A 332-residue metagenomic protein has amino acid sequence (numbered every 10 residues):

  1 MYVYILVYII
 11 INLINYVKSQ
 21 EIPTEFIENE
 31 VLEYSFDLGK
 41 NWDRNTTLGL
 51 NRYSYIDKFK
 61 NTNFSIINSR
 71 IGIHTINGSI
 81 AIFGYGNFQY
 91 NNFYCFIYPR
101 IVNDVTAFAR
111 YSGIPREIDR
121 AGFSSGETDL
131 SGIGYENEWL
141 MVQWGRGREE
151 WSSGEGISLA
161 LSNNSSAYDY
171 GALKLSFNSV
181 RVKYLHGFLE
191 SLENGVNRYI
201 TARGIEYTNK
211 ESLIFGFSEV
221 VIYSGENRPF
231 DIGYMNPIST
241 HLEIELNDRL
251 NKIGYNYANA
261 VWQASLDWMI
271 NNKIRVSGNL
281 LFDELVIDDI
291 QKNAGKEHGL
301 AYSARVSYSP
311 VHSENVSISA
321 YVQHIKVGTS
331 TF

Functional and structural regions predicted by a protein language model:
Y4-N12: Bacterial N-terminal signal peptides
L13-I76, Y85-N91: N-terminal periplasmic/intermembrane-space "pro-region" immediately following the signal or transit peptide
F26, E33, T47, I66 (+7 more regions): Transmembrane beta-barrel architecture of outer-membrane proteins
K40-I67, A160-A172, S176-L192, T329-F332: A subset of solvent-exposed loop/turn segments in beta-rich extracellular surface proteins, enriched in glycine
S69-H74, R116-F123, G154-N164, E190-E193 (+1 more regions): The substrate-binding groove and active-site-proximal loops of carbohydrate-active enzymes, especially glycoside
T75-A107, F123-D129, I133-W144, S176-N178: Short, solvent-exposed loop/edge-beta patches enriched in aromatic
I76, I101-S131, S153-S158, D288-K292: Surface-exposed loop and membrane-interface regions of Gram-negative outer-membrane beta-barrel proteins
W139-M141, E150, Y170-F332: Signature for the C-terminal beta-barrel architecture of outer-membrane proteins
